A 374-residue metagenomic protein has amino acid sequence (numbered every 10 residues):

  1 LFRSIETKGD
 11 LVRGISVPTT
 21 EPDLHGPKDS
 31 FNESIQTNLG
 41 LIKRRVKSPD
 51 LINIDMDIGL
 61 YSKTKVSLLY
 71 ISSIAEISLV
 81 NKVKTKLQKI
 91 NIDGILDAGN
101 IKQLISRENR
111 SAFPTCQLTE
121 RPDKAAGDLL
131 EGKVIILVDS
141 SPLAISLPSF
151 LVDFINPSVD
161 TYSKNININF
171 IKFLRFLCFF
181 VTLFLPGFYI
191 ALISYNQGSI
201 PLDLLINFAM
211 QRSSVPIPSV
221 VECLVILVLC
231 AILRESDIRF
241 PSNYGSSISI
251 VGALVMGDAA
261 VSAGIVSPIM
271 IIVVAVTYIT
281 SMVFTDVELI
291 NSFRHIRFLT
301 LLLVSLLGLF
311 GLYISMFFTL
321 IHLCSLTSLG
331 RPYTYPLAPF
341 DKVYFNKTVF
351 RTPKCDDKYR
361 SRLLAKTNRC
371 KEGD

Functional and structural regions predicted by a protein language model:
F2-E222, L329-K358, L363-D374: Cytosolic regulatory modules rich in charged/polar residues
G59, N100, L104, P142 (+10 more regions): Flexible domain-boundary/linker segments
C178-N196, R212-V287, S292-F293, F298-V304 (+1 more regions): Transmembrane alpha-helix detector for multi-pass membrane proteins
P268-M270, V274-D374: Hydrophobic alpha-helical transmembrane segments of membrane transport and translocation systems, primarily multi-pass
